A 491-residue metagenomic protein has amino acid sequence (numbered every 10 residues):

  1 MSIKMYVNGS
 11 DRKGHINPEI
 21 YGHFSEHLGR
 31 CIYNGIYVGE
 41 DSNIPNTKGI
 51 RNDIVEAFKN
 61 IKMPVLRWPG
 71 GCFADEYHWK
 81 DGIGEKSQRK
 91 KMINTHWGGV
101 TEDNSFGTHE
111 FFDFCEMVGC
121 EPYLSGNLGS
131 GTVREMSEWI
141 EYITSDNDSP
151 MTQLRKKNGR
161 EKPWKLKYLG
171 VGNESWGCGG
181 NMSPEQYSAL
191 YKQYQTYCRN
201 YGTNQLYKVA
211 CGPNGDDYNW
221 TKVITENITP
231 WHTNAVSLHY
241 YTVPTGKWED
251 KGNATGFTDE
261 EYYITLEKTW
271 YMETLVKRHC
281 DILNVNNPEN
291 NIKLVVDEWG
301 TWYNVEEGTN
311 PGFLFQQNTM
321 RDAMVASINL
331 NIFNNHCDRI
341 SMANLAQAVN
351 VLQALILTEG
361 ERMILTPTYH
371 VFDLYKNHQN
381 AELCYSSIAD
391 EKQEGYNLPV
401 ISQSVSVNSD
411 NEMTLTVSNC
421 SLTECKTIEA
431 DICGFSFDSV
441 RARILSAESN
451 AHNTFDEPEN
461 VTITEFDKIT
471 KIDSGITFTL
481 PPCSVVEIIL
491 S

Functional and structural regions predicted by a protein language model:
M1-A235, M272-E273, K277-V305, T309-S491: Non-catalytic accessory regions flanking glycosidase/transglycosidase catalytic cores in CAZymes
H239: Histidine-centered active-site/metal-ligand motif
T242-Y263, T309: Active-site His/acidic residue clusters
E267-K268: Beta-strand-rich domain onsets/edges
